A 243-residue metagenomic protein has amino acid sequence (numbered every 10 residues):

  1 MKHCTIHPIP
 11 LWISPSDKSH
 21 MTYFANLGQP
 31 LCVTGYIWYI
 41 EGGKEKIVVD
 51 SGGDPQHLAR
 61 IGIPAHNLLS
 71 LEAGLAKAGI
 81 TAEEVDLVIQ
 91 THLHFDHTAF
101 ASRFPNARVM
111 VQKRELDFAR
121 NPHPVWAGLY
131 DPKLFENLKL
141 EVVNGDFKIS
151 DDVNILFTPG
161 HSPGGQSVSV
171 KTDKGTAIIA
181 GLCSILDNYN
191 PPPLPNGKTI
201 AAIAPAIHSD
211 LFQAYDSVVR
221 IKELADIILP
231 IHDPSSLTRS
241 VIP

Functional and structural regions predicted by a protein language model:
M1-I6, E41-K46, F147-I155, T172-A177: Beta-strand-turn-beta hairpins that frame and shape the catalytic cleft of phosphate-ester-processing enzymes
W12-A73, K77, S167-L182: Conserved beta-strand hairpin/beta-sheet module of binuclear metal-dependent hydrolase folds, prominently
I47-V49, I89, V109, A177-I179 (+1 more regions): Residue-level marker for buried hydrophobic side chains located in beta-strands that build the well-ordered beta-sheet
D54, F147, N154-F157, P163-V241: Metallo-beta-lactamase
L69, A73-I80, E84, R108-F157 (+1 more regions): Metallo-beta-lactamase
E84-D96: Metallo-beta-lactamase
I89-H92, Q112, S162: Ser/Thr-glycine-rich phosphate-binding loops at phosphate-binding pockets of nucleotides, nucleotide cofactors
A101-P105: Short, conserved loop/helix-junction motifs that constitute active-site signature segments in enzyme catalytic cores
